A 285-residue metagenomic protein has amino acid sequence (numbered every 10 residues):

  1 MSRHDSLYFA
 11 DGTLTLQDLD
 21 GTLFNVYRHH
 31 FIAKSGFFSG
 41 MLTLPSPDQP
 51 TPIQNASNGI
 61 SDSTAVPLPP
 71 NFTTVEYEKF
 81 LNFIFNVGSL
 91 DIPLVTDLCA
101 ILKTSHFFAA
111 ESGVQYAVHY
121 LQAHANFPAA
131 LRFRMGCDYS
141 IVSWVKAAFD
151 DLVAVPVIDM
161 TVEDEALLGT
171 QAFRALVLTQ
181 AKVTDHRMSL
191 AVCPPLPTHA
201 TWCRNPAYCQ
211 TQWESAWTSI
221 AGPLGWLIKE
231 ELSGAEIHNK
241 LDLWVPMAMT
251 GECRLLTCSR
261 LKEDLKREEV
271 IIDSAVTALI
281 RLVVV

Functional and structural regions predicted by a protein language model:
M1-P67, S89-L90, N126-V285: BTB/POZ-protein C-terminal extensions
N58-H119, H199, C203, A207: Long, hydrophobic/aromatic-enriched structural stretches that serve as scaffold segments
L121-A123: Long, hydrophobic, well-ordered secondary-structure blocks that form the structural core and pocket-lining surfaces
